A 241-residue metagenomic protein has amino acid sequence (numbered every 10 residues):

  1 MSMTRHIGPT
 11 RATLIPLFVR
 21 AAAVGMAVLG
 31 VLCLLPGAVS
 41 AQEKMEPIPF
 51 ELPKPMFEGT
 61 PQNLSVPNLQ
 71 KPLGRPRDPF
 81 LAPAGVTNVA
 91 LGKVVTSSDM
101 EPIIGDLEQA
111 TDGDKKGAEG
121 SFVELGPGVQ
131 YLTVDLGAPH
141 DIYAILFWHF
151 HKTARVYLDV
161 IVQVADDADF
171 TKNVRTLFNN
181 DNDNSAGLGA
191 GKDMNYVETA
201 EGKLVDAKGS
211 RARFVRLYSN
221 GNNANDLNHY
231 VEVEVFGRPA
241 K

Functional and structural regions predicted by a protein language model:
M1-V19: N-terminal secretory signal peptides that target proteins for export/translocation
R20-P36: Bacterial N-terminal signal peptides
A41-V86: N-terminal pre-domain segments of enzymes
Q42-G59, S98-M100, V123-Y131, P139-H140 (+1 more regions): Trp- and acidic/polar-enriched beta-sheet ligand-binding modules for extracellular glycan and matrix recognition
D78-G113: Predominantly extracellular/luminal regions of secreted and cell-surface proteins, especially disulfide-bonded
I142-A144: Contiguous beta-strand segments within globular domains
